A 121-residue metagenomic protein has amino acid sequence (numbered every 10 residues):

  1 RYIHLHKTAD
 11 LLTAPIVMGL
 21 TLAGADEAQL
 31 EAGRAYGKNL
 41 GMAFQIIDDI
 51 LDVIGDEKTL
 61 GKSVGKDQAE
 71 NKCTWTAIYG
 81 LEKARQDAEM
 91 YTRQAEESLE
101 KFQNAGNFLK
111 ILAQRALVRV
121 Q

Functional and structural regions predicted by a protein language model:
R1-Q121: All-alpha prenyltransferase/terpene-synthase fold signal
